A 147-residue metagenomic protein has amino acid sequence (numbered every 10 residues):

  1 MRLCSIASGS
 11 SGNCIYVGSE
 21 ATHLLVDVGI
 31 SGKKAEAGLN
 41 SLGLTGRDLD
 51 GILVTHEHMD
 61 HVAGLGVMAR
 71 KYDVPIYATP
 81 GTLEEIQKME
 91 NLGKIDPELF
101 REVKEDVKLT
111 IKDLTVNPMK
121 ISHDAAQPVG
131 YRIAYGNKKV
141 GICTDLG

Functional and structural regions predicted by a protein language model:
M1, G9-N13, V17, T22-H23 (+6 more regions): Localized chelating/binding microdomains that coordinate divalent metal ions or stabilize phosphate-bearing
M1-L42, P128-T144: Conserved beta-strand hairpin/beta-sheet module of binuclear metal-dependent hydrolase folds, prominently
L3, I52, I76, F100 (+1 more regions): Generic preference for hydrophobic
A7, V28-I30, E57, G81 (+2 more regions): Active-site metal-binding loops of divalent metal-dependent hydrolases
S11, G32, M59, L83-E84: Alpha-helix N-cap/helix-start and coil->helix boundary motif
V17, D27, H56, I76 (+4 more regions): Divalent metal-coordination and catalytic microenvironments
G32-A78: Active-site metal-binding motif and surrounding structural segment of the metallo-beta-lactamase
P80-V129, A134-N137: Metallo-beta-lactamase
